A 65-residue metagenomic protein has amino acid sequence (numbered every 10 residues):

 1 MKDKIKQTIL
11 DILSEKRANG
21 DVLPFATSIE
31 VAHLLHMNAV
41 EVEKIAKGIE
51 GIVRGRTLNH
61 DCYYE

Functional and structural regions predicted by a protein language model:
M1-E65: Long, charge-rich, low-complexity intrinsically disordered regions
